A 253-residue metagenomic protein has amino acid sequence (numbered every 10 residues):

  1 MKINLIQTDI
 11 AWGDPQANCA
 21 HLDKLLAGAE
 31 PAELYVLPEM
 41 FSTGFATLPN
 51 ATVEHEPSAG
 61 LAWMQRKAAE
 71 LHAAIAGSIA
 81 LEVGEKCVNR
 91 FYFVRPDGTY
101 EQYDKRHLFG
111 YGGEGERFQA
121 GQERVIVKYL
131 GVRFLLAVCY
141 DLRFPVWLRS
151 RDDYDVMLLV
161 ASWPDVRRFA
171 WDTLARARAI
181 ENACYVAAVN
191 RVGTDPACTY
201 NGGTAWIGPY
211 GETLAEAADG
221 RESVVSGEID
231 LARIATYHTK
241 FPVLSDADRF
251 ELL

Functional and structural regions predicted by a protein language model:
M1-I10, D14, R90, V132-D141 (+1 more regions): Active-site-proximal beta-strand elements of phosphoester/diester hydrolases
P15-Q16, D23-P96, E101-Q102, P164-C184: Cys-nucleophile CN-hydrolase/nitrilase-fold catalytic domain and related Cys-dependent amidase chemistry that acts on
A17-A27, L142-R149: Short, acidic/polar
T43, Y92, Y103-F109, A205 (+1 more regions): Short beta->alpha transition motifs characteristic of CBS
A59-A76, R143-E222: CN hydrolase (nitrilase-like) catalytic-core segments centered on the catalytic cysteine and neighboring Lys/Glu
G77-I79, R90-F93, V125, T204-W206 (+1 more regions): Short beta-strand scaffold segments in enzyme catalytic cores
E82-D152, V166-T173, T236-V243, L253: Active-site catalytic loop in hydrolytic enzyme cores
E212-H238: Binuclear metal-dependent phosphoesterase catalytic core
